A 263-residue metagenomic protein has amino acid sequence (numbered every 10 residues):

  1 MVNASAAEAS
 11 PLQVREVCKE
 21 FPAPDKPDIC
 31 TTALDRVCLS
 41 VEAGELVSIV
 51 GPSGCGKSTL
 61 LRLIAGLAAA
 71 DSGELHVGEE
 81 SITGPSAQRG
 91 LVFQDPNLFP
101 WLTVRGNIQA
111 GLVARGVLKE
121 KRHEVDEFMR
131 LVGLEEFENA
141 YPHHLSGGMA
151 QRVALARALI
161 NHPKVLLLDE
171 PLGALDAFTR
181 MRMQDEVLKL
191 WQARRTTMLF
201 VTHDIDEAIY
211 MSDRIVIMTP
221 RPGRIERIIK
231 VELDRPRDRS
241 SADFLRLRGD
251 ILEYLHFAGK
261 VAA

Functional and structural regions predicted by a protein language model:
A7-D204, M211: ABC family nucleotide-binding domain
E20-A23, R235, F257: Active-site/binding-pocket entry motifs
V77, I217-M218: Short hydrophobic beta-strand elements within the C-terminal catalytic ATPase subdomain
A174-A177, R246-A263: Extended, non-globular alpha-helical segments
M211-I217: Conserved catalytic segment of ABC-fold P-loop ATPases
P220-D250: Conserved beta-strand-loop-alpha-helix hinge in the C-terminal portion of ABC ATPase nucleotide-binding domains
